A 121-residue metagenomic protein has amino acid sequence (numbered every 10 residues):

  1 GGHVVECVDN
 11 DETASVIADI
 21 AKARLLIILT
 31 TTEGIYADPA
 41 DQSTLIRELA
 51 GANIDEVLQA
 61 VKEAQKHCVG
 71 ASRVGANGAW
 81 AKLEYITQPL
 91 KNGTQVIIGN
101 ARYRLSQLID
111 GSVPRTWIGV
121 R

Functional and structural regions predicted by a protein language model:
G1-R121: C-terminal catalytic "cap/lid" subdomain
